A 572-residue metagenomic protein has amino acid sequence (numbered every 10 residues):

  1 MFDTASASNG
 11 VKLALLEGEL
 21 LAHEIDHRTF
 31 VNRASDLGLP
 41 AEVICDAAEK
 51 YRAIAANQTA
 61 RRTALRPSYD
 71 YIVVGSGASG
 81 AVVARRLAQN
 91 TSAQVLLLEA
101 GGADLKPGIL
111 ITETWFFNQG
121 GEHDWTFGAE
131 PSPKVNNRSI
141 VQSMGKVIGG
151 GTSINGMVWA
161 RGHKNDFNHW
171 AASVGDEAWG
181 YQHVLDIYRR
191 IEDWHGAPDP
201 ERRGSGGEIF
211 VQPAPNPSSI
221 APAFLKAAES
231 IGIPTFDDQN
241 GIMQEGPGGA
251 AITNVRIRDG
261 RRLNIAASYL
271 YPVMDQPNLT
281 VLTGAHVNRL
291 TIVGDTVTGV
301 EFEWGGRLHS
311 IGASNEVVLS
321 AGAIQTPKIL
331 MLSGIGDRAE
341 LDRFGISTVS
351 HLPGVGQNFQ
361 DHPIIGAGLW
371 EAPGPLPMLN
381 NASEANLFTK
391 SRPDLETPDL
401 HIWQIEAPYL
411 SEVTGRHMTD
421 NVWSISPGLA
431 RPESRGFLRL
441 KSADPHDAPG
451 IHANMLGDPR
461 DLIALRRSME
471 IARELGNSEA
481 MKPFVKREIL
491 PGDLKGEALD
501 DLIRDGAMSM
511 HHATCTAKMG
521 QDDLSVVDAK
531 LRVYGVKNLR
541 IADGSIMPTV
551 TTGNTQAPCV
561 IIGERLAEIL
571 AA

Functional and structural regions predicted by a protein language model:
A14-E17, L21, R28-Y71, Q89 (+1 more regions): Extreme N-terminal leader/targeting segments of oxidoreductases
I54-R190, S347-G354, Q360-I364, G368-E371: N-terminal glycine-rich phosphate/pyrophosphate-binding loop and immediately adjacent elements
R61, L65-S68, T112-W115, G120 (+7 more regions): A glycine-rich dinucleotide-binding beta-alpha-beta segment and adjacent secondary-structure elements that constitute
V73, G77-A78, V82, P215 (+3 more regions): Residue-level detector of alpha-helix initiation sites
N90, Q94, G101-K106, L110 (+3 more regions): Glycine-rich loop(s) and the adjacent beta-strand/alpha-helix scaffold that form part
A172-R289, V293-V297, G366-A372, P377-M378: Conserved redox-cofactor binding core of oxidoreductases
A228, G345-S347, E470-N477, G563-A572: Internal hydrophobic alpha-helix adjacent to the cofactor/substrate pocket in enzyme cavities
P363-E470, S509-C515, L524, I541-G544 (+1 more regions): FAD cofactor-binding and catalytic pocket of flavoenzymes
